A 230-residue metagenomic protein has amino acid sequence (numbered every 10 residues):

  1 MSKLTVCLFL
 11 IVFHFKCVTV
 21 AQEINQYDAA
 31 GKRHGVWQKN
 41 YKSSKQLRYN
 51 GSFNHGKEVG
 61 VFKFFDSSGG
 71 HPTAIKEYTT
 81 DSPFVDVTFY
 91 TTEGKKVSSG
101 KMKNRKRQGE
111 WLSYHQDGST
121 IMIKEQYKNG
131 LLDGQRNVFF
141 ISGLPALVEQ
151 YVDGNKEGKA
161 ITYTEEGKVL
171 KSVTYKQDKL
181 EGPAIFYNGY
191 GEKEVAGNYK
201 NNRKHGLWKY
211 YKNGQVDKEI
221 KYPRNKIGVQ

Functional and structural regions predicted by a protein language model:
M1-N25: Bacterial Sec-dependent N-terminal signal peptides
C17-Q230: Glycine/tyrosine- and acidic-biased, solvent-exposed loop/turn segments at the edges of beta-strands
